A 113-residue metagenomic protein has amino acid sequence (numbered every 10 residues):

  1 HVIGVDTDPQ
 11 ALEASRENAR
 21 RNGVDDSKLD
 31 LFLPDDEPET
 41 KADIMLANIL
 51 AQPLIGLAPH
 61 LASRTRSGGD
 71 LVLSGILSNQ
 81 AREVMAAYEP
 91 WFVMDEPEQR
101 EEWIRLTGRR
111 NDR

Functional and structural regions predicted by a protein language model:
V2, L71-V72: A short hydrophobic/small-residue beta-strand
I3-A42: S-adenosyl-L-methionine
Q10-A14, P53, Q80: Conserved short alpha-helix immediately C-terminal to the canonical SAM/SAH-binding motif I of Rossmann-like
V24, R66, E89: Short conserved AdoMet
I44-A47: Hydrophobic beta-strand segment of the Class I
I55-D70, M85: A short glycine-rich, Lys/Arg-flanked "PGG" loop and its adjoining helix->strand segment in the class I
L77-R113: Active-site capping/gating segments
